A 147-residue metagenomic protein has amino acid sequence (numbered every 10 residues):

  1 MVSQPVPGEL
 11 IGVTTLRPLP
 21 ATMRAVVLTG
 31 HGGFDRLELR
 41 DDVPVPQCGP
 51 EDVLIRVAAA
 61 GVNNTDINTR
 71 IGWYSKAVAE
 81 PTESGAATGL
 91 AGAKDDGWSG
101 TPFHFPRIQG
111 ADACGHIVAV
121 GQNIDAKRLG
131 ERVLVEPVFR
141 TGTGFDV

Functional and structural regions predicted by a protein language model:
M1-R24: Basic/polar N-terminal segments that are highly enriched at the extreme N-terminus, encompassing both cleavable
P20-T22, N64, C114: A structure-centric signal for secondary-structure junctions around beta-strands
A25-V27, V57: Short, hydrophobic/glycine-enriched beta-strand segments
V27-G30, I71, I117: Residue-level signal for short segments within beta-strands and strand-turn junctions of well-structured beta-sheet
G32-E38, N64-T65: Short N-terminal binding/cap micro-motifs at the start of the first secondary-structure element
P44-G61, Y74-G142: Glycine-rich beta-strand-centered segment in the early N-terminal region that forms part of a ligand/cofactor-binding
T65-R70, G144: Cytochrome P450 core scaffold surrounding the K-helix E-X-X-R motif and the conserved "meander" helix-loop region
